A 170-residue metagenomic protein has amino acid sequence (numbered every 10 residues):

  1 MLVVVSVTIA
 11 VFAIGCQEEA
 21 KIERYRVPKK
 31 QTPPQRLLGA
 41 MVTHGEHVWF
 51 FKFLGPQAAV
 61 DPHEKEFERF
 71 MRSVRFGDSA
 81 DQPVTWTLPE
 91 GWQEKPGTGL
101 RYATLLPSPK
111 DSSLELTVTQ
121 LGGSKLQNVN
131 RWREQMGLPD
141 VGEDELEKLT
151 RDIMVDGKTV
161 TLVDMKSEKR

Functional and structural regions predicted by a protein language model:
M1-I14: Sec-dependent bacterial lipoprotein signal peptides
I14-T43, E90-S112, Q127-R170: Signature of long, low-cysteine stretches enriched in small and polar/charged residues
K21-E23, K30-R69: Post-signal-peptide N-terminal segment of Sec-exported extracytoplasmic proteins
G45-G55, P107-T119: Acidic/histidine-rich, surface-exposed loop or edge segments in extracytoplasmic proteins
W49-F50, W86, W132: Tryptophan-centric aromatic hotspots in well-structured domains and transmembrane helices
F53-E94: Surface-exposed amphipathic alpha-helical segments
G55, Q120, M165-K169: Short beta-strand segments enriched in hydrophobic/aromatic residues within well-folded beta-rich domains
T119-G122, Q135: Short histidine-centered catalytic/ligand-binding loop motif
